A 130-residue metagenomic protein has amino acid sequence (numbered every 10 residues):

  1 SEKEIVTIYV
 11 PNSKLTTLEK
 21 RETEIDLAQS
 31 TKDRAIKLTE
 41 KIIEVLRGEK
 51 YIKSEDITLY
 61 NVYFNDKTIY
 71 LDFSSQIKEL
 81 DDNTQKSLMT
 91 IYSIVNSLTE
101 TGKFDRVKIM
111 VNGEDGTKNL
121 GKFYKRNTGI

Functional and structural regions predicted by a protein language model:
S1-I130: Bimodal "functional hotspot" detector
